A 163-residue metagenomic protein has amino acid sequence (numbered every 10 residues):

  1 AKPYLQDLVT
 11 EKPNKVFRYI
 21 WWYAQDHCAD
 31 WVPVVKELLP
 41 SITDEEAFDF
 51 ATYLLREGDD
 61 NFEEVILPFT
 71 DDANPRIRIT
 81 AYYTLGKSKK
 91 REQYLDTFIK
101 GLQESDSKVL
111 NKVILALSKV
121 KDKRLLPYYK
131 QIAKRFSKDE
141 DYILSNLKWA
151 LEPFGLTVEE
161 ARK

Functional and structural regions predicted by a protein language model:
A1-L8, C28-P40, D59-D71, R91-Q103 (+2 more regions): Amphipathic alpha-helical scaffolding segments comprising HEAT/armadillo-like alpha-solenoid repeats
Y4, L8-T10, Y19, I42-T43 (+1 more regions): Leucine-rich, hydrophobic repeat-scaffold detector
K12-P13, T43-D44, A73-N74, S105-D106 (+1 more regions): Short inter-helical turns and helix N-cap capping residues of alpha-solenoid HEAT/ARM repeat scaffolds
N14-R18, E45-T52, I79, N111 (+2 more regions): Alpha-solenoid HEAT/ARM repeat scaffold
W21-Q25, T52-R56, G86, S118 (+1 more regions): Structural signature of alpha-helical solenoid repeat scaffolds
T43-S88, Y94: Eukaryotic tandem repeat interaction scaffolds
R78, Y82, T97, G101-L110: Extended hydrophobic secondary-structure segments
S107-F136, Y142-A150, G155-T157: Extended alpha-helical scaffolding segments
